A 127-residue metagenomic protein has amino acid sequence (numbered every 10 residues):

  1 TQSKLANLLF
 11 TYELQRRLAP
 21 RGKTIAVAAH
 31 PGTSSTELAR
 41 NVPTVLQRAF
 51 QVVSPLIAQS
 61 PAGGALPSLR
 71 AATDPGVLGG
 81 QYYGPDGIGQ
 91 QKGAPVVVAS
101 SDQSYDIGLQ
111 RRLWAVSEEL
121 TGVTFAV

Functional and structural regions predicted by a protein language model:
T1-V127: NAD(P)H-dependent oxidoreductase Rossmann-fold/reductase module
